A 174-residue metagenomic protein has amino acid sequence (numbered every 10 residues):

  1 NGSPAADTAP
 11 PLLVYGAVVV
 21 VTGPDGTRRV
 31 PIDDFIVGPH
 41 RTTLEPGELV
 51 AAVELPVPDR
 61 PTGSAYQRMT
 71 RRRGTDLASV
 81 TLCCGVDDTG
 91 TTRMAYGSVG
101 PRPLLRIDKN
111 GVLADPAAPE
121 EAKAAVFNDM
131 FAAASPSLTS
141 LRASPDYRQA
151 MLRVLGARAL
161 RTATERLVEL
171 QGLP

Functional and structural regions predicted by a protein language model:
N1-P174: C-terminal structural segment of proteins
